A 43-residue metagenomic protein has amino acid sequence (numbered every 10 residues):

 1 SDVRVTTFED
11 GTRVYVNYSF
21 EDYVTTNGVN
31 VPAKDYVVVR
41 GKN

Functional and structural regions predicted by a protein language model:
S1-V24: Carbohydrate-binding surface patches
N27-N43: Tight coil/turn sites that cap or link beta-strands
